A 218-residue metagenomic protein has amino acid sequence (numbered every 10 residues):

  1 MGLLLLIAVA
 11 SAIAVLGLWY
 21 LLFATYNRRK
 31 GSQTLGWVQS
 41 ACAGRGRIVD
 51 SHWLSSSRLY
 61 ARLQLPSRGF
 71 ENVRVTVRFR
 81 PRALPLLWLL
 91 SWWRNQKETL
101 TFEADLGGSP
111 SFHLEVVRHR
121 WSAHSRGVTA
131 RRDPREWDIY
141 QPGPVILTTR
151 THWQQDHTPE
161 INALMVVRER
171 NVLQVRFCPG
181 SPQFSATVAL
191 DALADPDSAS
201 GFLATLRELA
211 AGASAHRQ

Functional and structural regions predicted by a protein language model:
L5-L22: Single-pass alpha-helical transmembrane signal-anchor segments
L22-N95: N-terminal topogenic membrane-targeting module
V38-A41, R62, L164, T205 (+1 more regions): Residues that form generic nucleotide/phosphate-binding pockets
S40-R47, V166-E169, A211, A215: Generic surface-pattern signal
G44-S55, L173-P179, H216-Q218: Short glycine-rich, low-complexity/disordered patches
G69-G201: Structured extramembrane domains adjacent to transmembrane segments
S198-S214: Short amphipathic C-terminal alpha-helix that caps PH/PH-like domains
